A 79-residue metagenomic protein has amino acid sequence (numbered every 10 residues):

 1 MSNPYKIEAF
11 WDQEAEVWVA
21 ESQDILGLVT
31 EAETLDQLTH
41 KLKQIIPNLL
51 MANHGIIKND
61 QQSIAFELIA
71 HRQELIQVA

Functional and structural regions predicted by a protein language model:
M1-F10, D36-A79: Short, charged, surface-exposed hinge/linker loops at domain edges that act as mobile lids or interdomain connectors
I7, W18, L28-T30: Structural detector for hydrophobic anchor residues on beta-strands
W11-I25: Short aromatic-glycine-(Arg/Gly/Cys) micro-motifs in beta-strand/loop hairpins
L26-Q37: A short, exposed loop/beta-hairpin motif centered on an aromatic-Gly-Thr core
